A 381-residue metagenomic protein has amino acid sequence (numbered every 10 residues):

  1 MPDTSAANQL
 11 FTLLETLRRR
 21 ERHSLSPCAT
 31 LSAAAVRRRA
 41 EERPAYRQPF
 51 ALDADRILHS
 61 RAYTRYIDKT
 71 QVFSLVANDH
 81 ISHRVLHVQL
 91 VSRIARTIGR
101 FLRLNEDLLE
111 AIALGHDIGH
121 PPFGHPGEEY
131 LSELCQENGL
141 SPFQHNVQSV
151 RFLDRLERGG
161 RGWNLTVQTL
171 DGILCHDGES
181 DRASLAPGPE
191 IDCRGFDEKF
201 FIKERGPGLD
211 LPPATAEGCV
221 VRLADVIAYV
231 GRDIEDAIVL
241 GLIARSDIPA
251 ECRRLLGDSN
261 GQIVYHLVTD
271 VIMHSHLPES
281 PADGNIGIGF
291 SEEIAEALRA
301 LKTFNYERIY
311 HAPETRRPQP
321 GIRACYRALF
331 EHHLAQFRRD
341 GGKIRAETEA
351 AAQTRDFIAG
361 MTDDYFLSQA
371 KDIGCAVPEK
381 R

Functional and structural regions predicted by a protein language model:
M1-V85, L90-I98, N105-E106, G127 (+3 more regions): Histidine-centered, transition-metal-coordinating active-site segments
A111-I112: Active-site alpha-helix of zinc metalloproteases
G115, G119-F123, A228: Short active-site segment of divalent metal-dependent hydrolases/proteases that encodes the spacing between
P121, L134-C135, I243, K380: A generic membrane alpha-helix/interface feature
G124-E137: A glycine- and small-aliphatic-rich helix-loop capping segment at beta-alpha/alpha-beta transitions that lines
